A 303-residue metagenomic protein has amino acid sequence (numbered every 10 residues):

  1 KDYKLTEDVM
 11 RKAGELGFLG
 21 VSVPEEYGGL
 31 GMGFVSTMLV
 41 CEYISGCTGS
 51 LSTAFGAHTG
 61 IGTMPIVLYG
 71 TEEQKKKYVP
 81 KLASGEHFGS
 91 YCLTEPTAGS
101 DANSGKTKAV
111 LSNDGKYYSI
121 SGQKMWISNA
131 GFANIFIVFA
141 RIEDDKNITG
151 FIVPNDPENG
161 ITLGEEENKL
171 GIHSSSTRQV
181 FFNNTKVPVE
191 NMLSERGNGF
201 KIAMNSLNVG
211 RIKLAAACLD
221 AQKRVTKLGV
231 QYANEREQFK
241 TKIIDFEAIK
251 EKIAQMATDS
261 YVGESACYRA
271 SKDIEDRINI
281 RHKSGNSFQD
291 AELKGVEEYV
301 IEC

Functional and structural regions predicted by a protein language model:
K1-C47, G56-A57, Y69-G70, Q74 (+5 more regions): Alpha-helical interface subdomain recognition
G17, C41-S45, A140-E143, V153-E158 (+1 more regions): Short Ser/Thr-interspersed hydrophobic loop/turn segments at strand-loop and sheet-helix junctions that line or gate
G46-G49, A98-G99, M125-G131: Glycine-rich phosphate/pyrophosphate-binding beta-alpha loops
S84-L93: A short, Trp-centered hydrophobic/proline-enriched beta-strand micro-motif
P96-K106: Active-site-adjacent elements of ketosynthase-type condensing enzymes
K116-T162: A short core secondary-structure module
N159-K186: Flexible, small-/acidic-enriched active-site or ligand-binding loops
N184-I202: Long, acidic (Asp/Glu-rich), low-complexity accessory segments flanking structured domains
